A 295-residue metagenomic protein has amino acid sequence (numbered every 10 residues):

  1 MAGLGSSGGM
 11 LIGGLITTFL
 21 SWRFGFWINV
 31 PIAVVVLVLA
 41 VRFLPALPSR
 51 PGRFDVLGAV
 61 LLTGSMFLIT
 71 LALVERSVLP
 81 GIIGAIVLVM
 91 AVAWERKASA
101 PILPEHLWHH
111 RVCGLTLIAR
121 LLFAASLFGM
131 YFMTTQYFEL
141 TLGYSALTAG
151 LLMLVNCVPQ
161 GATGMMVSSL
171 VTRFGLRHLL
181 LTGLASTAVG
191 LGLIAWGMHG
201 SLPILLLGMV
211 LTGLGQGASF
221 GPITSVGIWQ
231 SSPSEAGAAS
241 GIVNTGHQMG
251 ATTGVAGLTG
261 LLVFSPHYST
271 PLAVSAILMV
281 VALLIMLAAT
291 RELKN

Functional and structural regions predicted by a protein language model:
M1-F19: Membrane-anchoring/interfacial helices and their immediately flanking loops in integral membrane proteins
L4-G8, R23-F26, L202: Short, well-structured alpha-helical patches and their helix-loop capping segments that border functional surfaces
I12, F43-L44, S49-R50, L154 (+2 more regions): Generic preference for hydrophobic/aromatic residues in regular secondary structure cores
T17-L20, I28, A100-K294: 12-transmembrane solute porter fold
T18-A119, L152, S275-A276: Hydrophobic transmembrane-helix bundles of small-molecule transporters
